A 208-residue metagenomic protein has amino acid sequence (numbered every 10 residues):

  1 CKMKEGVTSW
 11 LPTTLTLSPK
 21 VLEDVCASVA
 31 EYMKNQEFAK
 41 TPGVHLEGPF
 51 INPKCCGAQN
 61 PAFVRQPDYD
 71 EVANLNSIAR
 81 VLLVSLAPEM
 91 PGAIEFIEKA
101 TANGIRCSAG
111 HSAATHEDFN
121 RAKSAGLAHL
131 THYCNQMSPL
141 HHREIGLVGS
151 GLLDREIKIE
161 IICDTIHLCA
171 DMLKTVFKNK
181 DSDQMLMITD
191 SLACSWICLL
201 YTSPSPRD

Functional and structural regions predicted by a protein language model:
C1-D24, A39-N52, A79-E89, I105-C107 (+3 more regions): Divalent metal-dependent hydrolysis catalytic cores, especially in the metallo-beta-lactamase
G6, A30-E37, A79, K180: Structural signal for hydrophobic packing residues in well-ordered secondary-structure cores of soluble enzyme domains
L22, C26, D68, V72 (+1 more regions): Aromatic/hydrophobic pocket-lining residues that form the small-molecule binding cavity in soluble enzyme cores
V25-S28, D68, R143-V148: Charged helix-capping and loop-helix junction motifs
C26-A30, V72, I97, L173: Generic structural signal for well-ordered alpha-helices, preferentially at hydrophobic/aromatic core positions
N52-I78: Conserved phosphate-binding/catalytic loop of the ribokinase/pfkB sugar-kinase fold
N76-I197: Active-site core of metal-dependent hydrolases
Y201-D208: Conserved small/polar residues in nucleotide/adenosyl-binding loops
